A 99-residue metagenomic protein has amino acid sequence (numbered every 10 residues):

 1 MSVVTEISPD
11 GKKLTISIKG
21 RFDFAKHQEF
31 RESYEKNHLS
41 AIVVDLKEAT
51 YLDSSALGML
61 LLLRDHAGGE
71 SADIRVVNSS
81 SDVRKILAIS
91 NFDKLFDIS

Functional and structural regions predicted by a protein language model:
M1, P9, K13, L46 (+1 more regions): Generic signal for short, ordered secondary-structure residues within or immediately flanking folded domains
V3-F30: STAS-typified acidic loop motif
F24-L95: Amphipathic alpha-helical interaction surfaces in cytosolic regulatory modules
D97-S99: Short acidic-hydrophobic, aromatic-tinged amphipathic segments that line or gate anion-handling sites
